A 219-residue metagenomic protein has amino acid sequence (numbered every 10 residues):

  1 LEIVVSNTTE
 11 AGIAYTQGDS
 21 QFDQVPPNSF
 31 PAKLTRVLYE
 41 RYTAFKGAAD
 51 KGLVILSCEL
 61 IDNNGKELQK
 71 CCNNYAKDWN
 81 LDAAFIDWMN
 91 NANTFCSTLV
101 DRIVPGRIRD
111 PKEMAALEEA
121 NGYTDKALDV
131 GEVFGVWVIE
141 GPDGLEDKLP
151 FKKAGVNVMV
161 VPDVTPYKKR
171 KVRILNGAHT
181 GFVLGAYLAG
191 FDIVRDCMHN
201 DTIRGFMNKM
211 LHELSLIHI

Functional and structural regions predicted by a protein language model:
L1-L216: Substrate/ligand-engaging "lid" and interaction regions
